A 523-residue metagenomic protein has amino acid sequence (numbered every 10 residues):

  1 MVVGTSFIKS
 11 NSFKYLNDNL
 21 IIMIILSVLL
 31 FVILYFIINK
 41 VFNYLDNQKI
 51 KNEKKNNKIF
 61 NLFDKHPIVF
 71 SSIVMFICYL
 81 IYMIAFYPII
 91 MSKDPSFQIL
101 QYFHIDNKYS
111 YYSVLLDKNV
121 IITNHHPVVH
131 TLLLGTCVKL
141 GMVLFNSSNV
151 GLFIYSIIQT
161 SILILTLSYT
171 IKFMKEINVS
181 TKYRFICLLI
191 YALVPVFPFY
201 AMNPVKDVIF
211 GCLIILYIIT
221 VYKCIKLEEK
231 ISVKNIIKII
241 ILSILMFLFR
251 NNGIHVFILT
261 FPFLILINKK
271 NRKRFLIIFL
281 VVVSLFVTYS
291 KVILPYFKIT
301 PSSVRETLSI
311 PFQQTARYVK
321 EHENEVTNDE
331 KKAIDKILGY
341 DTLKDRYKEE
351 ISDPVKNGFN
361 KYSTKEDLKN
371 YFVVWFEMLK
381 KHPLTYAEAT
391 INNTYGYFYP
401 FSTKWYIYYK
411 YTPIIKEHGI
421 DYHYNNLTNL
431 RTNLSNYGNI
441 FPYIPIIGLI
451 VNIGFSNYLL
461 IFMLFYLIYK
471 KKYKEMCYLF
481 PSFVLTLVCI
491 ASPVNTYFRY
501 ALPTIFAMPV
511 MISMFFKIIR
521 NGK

Functional and structural regions predicted by a protein language model:
M1, Y15-I81, I518-K523: Start-transfer (signal-anchor) and selected internal transmembrane alpha helices of multi-pass inner/ER membrane
M1-S6, Y35, D64-S92, V282-L294: Transmembrane signal-anchor helices characteristic of membrane glycosylation enzymes that use polyprenol
F36, I157-N178: Transmembrane-helix motifs of polytopic, lipid-linked glycan transferases
A85-S92, F103-S161: Membrane-proximal lumenal/periplasmic loop motifs of glycosylation machinery
K93, F199-I209: Short acidic/glycine- and proline-prone juxtamembrane loop motifs at membrane-interface regions of multi-pass membrane
V150-I154, A389-L479: Membrane-interface anchor segments at the N-terminal boundary of transmembrane helices in multi-pass membrane enzymes
N235-R250, F261-P262, F279-F286: Membrane-interface alpha helices of multi-pass inner-membrane proteins
K298-N426: Membrane-proximal stem/loop segments at transmembrane-domain junctions that anchor or position
